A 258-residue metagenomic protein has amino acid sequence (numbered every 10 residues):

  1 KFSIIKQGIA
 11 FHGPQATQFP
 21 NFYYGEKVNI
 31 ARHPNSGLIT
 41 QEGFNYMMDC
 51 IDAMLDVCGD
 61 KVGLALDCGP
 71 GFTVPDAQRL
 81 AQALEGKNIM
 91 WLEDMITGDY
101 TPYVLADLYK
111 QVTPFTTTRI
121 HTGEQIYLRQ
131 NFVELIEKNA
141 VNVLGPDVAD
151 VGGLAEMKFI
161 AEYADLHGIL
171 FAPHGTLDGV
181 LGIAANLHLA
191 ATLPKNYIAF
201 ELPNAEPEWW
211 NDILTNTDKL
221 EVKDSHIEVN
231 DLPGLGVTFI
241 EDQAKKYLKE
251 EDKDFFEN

Functional and structural regions predicted by a protein language model:
K1-Q111: Metal-dependent enolase-superfamily TIM-barrel catalytic cores that perform enediolate-based chemistry
I5, D67, L92, L135 (+3 more regions): Conserved, mostly hydrophobic/aromatic
Q7-A10, C68-G69, M95, E124 (+3 more regions): Fold-independent oxyanion-binding glycine-rich loops and adjacent beta-strand/coil segments at enzyme active sites
I39-Y46, G152, D178, L235: Catalytic cores of large soluble enzymes that bind and process phosphate-bearing ligands
D52, A184-H188, P233: A generic structural signal for well-ordered alpha-helical surface patches
Q82, N88, I96-H226: Shared catalytic-loop signature of beta/alpha-barrel
P233-N258: Extended hydrophobic packing segments that form well-structured cores
